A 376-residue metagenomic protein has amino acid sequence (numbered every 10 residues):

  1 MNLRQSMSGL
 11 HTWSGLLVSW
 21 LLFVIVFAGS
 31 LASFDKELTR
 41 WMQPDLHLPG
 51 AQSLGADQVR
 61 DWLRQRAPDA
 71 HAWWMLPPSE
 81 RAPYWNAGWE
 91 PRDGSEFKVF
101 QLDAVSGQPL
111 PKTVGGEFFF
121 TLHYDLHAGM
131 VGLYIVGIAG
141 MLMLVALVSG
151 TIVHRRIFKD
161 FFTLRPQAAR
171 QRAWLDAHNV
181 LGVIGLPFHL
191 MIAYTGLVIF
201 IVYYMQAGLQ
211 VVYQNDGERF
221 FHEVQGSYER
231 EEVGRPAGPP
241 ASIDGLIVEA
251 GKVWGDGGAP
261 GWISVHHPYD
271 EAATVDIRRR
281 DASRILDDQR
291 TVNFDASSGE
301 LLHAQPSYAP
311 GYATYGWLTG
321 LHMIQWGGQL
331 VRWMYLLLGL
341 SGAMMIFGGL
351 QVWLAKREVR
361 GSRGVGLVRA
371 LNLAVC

Functional and structural regions predicted by a protein language model:
M1-C376: Conserved histidines in hydrophobic membrane contexts and catalytic metal-binding motifs
